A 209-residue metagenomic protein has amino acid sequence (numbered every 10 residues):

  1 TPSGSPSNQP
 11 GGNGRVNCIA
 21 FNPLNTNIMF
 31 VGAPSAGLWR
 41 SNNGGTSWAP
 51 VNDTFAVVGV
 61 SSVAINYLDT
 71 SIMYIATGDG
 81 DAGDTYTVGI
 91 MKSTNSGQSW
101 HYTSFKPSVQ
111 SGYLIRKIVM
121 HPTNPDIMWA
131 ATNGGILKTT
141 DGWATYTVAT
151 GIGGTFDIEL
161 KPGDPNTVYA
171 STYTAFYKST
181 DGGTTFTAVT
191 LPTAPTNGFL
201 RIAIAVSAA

Functional and structural regions predicted by a protein language model:
T1-A209: Extracellular glycan-interacting surfaces
